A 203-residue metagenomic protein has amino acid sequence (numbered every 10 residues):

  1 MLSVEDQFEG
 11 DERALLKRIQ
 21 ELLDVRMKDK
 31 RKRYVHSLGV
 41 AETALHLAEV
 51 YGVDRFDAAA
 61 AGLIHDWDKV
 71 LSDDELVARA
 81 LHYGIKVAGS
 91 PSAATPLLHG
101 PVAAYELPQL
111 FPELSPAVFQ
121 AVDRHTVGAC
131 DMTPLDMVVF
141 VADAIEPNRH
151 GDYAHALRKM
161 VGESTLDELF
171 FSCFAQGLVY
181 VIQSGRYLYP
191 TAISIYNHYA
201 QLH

Functional and structural regions predicted by a protein language model:
M1-S3, R13-K17, S164, Q176 (+1 more regions): Non-catalytic terminal extensions that flank enzyme cores
L2-Q7, D11-D29: Generic N-terminal amphipathic, Lys/Arg-enriched alpha-helix
E21-M27, H36, L45, V50-S172: Divalent metal-dependent catalytic cores for phosphoryl transfer on phosphate-bearing substrates
L166-S184: Long, amphipathic alpha-helical surface segments
V179-H203: Charged phosphate-binding loop/patch that engages nucleotide di/tri-phosphates or the phosphate backbone of nucleic
